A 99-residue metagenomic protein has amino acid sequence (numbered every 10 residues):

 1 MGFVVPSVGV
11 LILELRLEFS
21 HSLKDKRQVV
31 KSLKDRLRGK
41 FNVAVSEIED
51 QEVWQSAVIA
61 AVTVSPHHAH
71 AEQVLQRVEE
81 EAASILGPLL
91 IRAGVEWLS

Functional and structural regions predicted by a protein language model:
G2-K40, A44, E81-I85: N-terminal first-folded block
L11-L15, I59-A61, A93-V95: A structural signal for short, well-ordered beta-strand segments
Q28, Q51, Q55, Q73-Q76: Residue-identity detector for glutamine
S32, V58-A60, Q76: Residue-level signature of transmembrane alpha-helix interfaces in integral membrane proteins
F41-I48, L89-V95: Short beta-strand elements
S46-H67, L98: Short, charge-patterned binding micro-sites
T63-S99: C-terminal structural segments of small proteins and small subunits
